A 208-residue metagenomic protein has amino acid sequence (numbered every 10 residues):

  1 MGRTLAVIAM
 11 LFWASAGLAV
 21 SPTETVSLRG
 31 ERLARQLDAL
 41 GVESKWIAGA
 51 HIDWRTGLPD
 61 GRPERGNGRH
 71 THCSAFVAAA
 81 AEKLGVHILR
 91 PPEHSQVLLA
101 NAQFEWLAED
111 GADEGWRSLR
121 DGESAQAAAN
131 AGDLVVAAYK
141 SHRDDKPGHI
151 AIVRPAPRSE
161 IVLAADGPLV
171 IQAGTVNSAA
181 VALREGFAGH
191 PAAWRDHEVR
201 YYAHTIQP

Functional and structural regions predicted by a protein language model:
M1-T4: Positively charged n-region of N-terminal signal peptides that target proteins for export
A6-V7, G17: Cleavable N-terminal signal peptides
V20-V97: N-terminal capping segments
F76, Y139, Y201-Y202: Aromatic side chains
E93-S178: ...with weaker cross-activation on analogous glycine-rich loops/strands in unrelated enzymes
A164-P208: Low-complexity, Gly/Ser/Thr/Pro-rich intrinsically disordered linker/tail segments
